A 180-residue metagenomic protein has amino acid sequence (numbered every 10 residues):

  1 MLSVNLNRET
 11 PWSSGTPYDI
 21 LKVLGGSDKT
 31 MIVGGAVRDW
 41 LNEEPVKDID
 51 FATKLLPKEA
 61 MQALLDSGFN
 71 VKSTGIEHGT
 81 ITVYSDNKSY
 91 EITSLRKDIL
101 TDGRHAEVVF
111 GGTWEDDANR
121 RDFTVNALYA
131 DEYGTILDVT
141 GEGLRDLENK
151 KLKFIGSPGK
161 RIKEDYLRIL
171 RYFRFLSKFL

Functional and structural regions predicted by a protein language model:
M1-L180: Catalytic cores of the polymerase beta-like nucleotidyltransferase superfamily and closely associated nucleotide
